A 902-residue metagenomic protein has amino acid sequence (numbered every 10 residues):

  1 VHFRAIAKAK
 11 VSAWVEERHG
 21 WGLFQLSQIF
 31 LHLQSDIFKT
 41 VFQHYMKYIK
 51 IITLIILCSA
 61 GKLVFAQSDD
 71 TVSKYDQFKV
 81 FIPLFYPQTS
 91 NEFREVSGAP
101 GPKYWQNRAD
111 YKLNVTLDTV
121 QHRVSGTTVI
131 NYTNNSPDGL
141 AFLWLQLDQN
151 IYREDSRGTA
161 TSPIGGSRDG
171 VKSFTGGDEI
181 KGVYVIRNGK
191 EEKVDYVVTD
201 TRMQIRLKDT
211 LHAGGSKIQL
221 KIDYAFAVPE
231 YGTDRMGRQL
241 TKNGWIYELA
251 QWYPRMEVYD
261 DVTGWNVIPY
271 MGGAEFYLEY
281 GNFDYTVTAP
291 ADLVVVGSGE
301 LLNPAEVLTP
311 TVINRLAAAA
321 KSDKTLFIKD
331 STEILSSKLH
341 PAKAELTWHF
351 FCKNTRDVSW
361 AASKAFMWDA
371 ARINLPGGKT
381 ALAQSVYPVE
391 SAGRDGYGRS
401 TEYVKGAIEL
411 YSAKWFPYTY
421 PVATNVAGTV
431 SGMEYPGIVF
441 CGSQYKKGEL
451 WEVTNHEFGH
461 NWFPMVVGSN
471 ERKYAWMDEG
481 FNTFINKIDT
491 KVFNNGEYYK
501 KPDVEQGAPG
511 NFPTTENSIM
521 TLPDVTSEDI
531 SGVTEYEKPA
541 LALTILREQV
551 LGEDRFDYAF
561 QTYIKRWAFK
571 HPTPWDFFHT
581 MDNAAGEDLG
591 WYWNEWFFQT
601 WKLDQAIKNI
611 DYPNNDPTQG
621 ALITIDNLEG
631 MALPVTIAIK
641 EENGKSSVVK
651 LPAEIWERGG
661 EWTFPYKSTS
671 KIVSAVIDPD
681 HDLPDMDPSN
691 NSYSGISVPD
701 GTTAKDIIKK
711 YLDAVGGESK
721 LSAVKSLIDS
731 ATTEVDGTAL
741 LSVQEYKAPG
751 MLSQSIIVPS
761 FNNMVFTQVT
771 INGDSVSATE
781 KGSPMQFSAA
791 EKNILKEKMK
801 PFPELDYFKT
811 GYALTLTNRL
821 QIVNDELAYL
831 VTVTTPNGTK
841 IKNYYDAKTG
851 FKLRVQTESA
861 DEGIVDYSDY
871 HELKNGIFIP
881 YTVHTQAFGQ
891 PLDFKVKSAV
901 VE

Functional and structural regions predicted by a protein language model:
M46, F78-V96, N107-A109, F350 (+3 more regions): Hydrophobic alpha-helical and helix-loop surface patches within well-folded domains that function as non-catalytic
S68-Y75, R123, T133, G139 (+6 more regions): A surface-exposed beta-strand-loop module
L117, H122, T127, D713-S783 (+1 more regions): N-terminal mature ectodomain segment of secretory-pathway/periplasmic proteins
D155-V171, A225-F283, P304, H681-G701: Glycine/proline-rich low-complexity spacer/linker segments in large multi-domain proteins
M256-T263, M271-N455, F484: Hydrophobic helix-coil surface modules that form long, contiguous segments used for peptide/substrate interaction
Q605, Y612-D678: Beta-strand-rich binding/interaction modules
D700-I707, D713, N772-I841, A847-T849 (+1 more regions): Flexible, processing/modification-adjacent segments and terminal tails in exported/periplasmic/extracellular proteins
D825-E902: Gly/Pro-enriched, hydrophobic low-complexity segments that function as extracytoplasmic propeptides/linkers
